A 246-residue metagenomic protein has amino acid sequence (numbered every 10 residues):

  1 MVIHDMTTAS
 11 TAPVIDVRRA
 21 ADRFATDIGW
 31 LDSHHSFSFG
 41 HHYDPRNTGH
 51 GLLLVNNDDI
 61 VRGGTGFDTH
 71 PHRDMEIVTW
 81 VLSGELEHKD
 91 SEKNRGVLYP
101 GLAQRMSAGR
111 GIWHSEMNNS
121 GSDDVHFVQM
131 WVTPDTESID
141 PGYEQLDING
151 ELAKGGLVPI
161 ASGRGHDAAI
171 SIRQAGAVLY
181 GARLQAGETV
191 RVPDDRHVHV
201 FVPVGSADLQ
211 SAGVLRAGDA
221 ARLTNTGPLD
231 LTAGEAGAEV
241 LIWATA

Functional and structural regions predicted by a protein language model:
M1-A246: Jelly-roll (double-stranded beta-helix
